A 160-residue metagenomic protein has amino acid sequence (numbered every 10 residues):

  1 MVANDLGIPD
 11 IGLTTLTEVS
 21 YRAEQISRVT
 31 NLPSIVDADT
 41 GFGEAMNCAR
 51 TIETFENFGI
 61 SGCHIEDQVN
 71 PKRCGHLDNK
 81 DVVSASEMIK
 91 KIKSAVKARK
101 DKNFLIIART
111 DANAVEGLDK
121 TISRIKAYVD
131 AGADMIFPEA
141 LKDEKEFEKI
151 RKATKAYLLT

Functional and structural regions predicted by a protein language model:
M1-T160: Alpha/beta enzyme core
